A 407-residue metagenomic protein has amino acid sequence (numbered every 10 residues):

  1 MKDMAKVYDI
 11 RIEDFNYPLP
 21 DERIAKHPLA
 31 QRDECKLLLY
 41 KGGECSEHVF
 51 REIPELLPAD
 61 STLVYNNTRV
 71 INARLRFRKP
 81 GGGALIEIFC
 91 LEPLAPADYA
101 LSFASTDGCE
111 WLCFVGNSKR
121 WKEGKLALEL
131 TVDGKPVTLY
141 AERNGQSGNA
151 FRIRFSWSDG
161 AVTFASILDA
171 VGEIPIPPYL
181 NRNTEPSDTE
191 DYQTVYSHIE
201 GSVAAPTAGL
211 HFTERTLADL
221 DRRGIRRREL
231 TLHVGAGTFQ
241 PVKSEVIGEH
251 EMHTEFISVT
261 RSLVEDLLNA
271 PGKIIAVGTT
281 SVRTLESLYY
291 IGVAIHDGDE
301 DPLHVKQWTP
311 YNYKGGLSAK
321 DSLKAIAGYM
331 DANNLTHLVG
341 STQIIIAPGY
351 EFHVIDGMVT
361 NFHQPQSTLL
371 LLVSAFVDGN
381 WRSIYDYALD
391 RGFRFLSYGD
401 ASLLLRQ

Functional and structural regions predicted by a protein language model:
K2-Q407: Surface-exposed, charge/polar-rich loops and edge strands
